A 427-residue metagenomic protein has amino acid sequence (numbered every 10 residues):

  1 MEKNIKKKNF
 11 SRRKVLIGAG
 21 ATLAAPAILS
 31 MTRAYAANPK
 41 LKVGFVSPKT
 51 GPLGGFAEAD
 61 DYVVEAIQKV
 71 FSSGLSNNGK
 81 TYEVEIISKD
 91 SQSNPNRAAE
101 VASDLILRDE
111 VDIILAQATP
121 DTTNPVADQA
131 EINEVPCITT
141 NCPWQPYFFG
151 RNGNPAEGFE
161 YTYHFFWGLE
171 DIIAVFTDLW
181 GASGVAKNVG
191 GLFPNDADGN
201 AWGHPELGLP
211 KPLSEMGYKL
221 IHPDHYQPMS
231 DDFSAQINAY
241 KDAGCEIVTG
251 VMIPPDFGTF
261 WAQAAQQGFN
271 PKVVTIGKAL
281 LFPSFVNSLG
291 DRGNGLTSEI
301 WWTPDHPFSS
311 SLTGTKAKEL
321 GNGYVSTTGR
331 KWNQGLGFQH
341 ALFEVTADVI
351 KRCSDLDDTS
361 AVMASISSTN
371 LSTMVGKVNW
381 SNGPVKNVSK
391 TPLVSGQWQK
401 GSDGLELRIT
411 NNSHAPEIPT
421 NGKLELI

Functional and structural regions predicted by a protein language model:
M1-S11, A21-A25: N-terminal secretory signal peptides
K8, L29-P48: C-terminal segment of N-terminal export signals and the immediately downstream linker at the start of the mature
G44-I67, K89-P95, A118-T119, L192-H204 (+3 more regions): Extracytoplasmic "Venus flytrap"
G55-Y62, L75-R151, F165, Y226-F233 (+2 more regions): Beta-alpha junction/loop-to-helix N-cap segments that form part of ligand/metal-binding clefts
V111-D224, K272-S298: Extracytoplasmic ligand/sensor domains, especially the bilobed periplasmic-binding protein
W144, A264-H340, L407-L426: Extracellular/periplasmic periplasmic-binding protein-like sensory domains
N294, S367-I427: Solvent-exposed, acidic/polar segments of extracytosolic/periplasmic ligand-binding ectodomains
K351-A364: Short, charged, surface-exposed loops that flank catalytic or proteolytic processing sites
